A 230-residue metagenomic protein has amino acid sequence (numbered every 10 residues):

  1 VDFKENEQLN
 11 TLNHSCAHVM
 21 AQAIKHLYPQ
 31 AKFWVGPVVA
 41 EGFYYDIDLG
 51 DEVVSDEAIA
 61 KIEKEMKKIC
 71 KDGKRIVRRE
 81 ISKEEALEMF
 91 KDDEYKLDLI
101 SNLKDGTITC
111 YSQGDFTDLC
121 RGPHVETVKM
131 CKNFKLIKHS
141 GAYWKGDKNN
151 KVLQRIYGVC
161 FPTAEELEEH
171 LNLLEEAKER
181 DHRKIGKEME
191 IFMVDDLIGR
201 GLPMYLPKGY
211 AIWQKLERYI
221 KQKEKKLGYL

Functional and structural regions predicted by a protein language model:
V1-T11, A23, K32-V35, Y44-L230: Auxiliary tRNA-acceptor-end handling modules of aminoacyl-tRNA synthetases
H26: Metal-associated gating/positioning segment near the N- to mid-region
P37-V39: Short, glycine-/polar-rich solvent-exposed loops and beta-turns at beta-strand/coil boundaries
